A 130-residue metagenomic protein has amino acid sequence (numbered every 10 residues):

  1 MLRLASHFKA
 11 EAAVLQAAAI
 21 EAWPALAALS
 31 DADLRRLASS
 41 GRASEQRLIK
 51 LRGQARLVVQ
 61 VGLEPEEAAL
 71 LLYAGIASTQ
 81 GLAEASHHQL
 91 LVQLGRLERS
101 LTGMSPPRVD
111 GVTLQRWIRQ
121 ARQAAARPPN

Functional and structural regions predicted by a protein language model:
M1-N130: C-terminal extensions
